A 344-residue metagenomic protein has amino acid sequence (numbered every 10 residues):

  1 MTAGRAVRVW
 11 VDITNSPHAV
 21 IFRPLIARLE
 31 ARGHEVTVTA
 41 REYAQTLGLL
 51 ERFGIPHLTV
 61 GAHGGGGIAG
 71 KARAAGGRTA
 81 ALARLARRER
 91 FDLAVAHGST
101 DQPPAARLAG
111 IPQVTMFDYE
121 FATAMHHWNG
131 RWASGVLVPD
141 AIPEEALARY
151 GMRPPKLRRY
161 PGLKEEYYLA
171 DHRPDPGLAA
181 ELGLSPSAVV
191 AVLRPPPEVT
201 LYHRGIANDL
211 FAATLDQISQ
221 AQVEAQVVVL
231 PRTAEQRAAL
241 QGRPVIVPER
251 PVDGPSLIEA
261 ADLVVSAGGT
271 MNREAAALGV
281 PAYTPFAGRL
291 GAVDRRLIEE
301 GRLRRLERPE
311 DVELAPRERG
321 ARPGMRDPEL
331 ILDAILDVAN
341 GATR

Functional and structural regions predicted by a protein language model:
R5, E318-R344: C-terminal amphipathic helix plus adjacent low-complexity, charged tail appended to glycosyltransferase catalytic
E30-A75: Conserved nucleotide-sugar phosphate-binding/catalytic loop shared by glycosyltransferases and other
F53-G66, L215-P248: Catalytic donor nucleotide-activated moiety binding site of glycosyltransferases and closely related
R78-L85, A234-M271: Donor nucleotide-activated moiety binding/catalytic core segment of transferases that use nucleotide-activated donors
A94-A105, T115-M116, L257-D294: A donor-sugar binding/catalytic signature common to diverse glycosyltransferases and related nucleotide-sugar
V114-M116, H126-V138, I258: A conserved, positively charged/aromatic
L137-I206: A nucleotide-sugar donor-handling region in carbohydrate enzymes
A277-G320: Catalytic binding pocket for nucleotide-activated donors in carbohydrate/polymer assembly enzymes
